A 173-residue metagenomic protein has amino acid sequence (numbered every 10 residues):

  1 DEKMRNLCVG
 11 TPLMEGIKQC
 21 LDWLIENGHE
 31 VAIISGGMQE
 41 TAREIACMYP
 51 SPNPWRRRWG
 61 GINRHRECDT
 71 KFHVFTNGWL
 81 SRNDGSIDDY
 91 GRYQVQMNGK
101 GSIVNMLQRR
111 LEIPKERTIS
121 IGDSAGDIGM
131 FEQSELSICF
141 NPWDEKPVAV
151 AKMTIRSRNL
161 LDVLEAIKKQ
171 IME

Functional and structural regions predicted by a protein language model:
D1-M4: Conserved phosphoryl-transfer catalytic core
C8-V9, M14-A32, G37-R58, N63-E173: C-terminal cap/substrate-recognition subdomain and adjoining C-terminal extension of metal-dependent phosphatase-like
